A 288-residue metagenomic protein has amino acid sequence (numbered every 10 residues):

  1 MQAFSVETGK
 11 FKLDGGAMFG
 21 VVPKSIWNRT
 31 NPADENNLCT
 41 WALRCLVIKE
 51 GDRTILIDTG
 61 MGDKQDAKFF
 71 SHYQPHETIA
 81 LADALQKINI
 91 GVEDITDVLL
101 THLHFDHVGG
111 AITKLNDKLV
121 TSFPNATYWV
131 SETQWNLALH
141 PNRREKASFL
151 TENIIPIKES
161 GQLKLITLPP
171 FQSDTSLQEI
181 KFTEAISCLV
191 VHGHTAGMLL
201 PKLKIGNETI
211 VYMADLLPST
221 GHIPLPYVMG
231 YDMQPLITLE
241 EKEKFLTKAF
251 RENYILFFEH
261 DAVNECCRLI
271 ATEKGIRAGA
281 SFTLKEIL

Functional and structural regions predicted by a protein language model:
Q2-K10, C45-K49, I55, K64 (+1 more regions): Core dinuclear metal-dependent hydrolase active-site scaffold
T8-G9, T59-G62, L103, T133-Q134 (+4 more regions): Active-site metal-binding loops of divalent metal-dependent hydrolases
G9-K87, L200-D215: Conserved beta-strand hairpin/beta-sheet module of binuclear metal-dependent hydrolase folds, prominently
N31-N36, N116, C188-L189: Short, P/G- and charge-enriched loop/turn segments at secondary-structure junctions
H72-D83, M198, K204-L288: Cap/insert and terminal regions of metallo-dependent hydrolase folds
H76-I79, A84-I90, D94, S122-V190 (+1 more regions): Metallo-beta-lactamase
I95-D106: Metallo-beta-lactamase
V108-K118, R268-L269: Metal-dependent catalytic neighborhoods of phosphoester/phosphodiester hydrolases
